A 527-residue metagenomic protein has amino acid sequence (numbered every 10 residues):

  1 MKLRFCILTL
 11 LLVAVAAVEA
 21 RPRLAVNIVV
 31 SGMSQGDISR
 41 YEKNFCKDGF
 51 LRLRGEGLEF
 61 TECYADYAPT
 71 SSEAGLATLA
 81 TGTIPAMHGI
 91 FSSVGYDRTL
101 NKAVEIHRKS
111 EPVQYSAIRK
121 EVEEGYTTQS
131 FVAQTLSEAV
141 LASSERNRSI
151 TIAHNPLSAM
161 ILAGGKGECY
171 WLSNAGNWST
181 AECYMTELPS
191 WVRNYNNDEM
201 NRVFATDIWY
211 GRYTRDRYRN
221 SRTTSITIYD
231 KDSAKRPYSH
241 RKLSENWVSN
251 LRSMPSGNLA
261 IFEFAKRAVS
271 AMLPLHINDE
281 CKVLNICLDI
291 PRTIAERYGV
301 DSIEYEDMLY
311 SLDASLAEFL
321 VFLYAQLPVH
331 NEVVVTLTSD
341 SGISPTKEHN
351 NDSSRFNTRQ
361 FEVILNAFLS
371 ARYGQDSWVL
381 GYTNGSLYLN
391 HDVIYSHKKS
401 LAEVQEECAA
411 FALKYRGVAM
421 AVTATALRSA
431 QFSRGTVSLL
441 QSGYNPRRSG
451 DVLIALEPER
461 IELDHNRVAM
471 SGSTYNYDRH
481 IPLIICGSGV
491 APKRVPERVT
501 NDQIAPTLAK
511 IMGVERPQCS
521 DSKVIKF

Functional and structural regions predicted by a protein language model:
F5-A14: Sec-dependent N-terminal signal peptides
R23-S34, L53, L79, V140 (+7 more regions): Beta-strand elements within well-structured catalytic alpha/beta cores of enzymes that handle phosphate/sulfate esters
D37, L251-I277, P291-V333, L508: A long, amphipathic alpha-helix that forms part of the scaffold/cap immediately adjacent to metal-dependent active
I38-H88, R148-I152: Short, structured active-site-proximal loop/turn typified by the sulfatase FGly-forming signature C/S-X-P-X-R
L51-R52, A133-A142, N384-A421, E497-K523: Non-catalytic, well-ordered alpha-helical segments in soluble enzyme domains
E62, S71, V94-E123, A175-G176 (+4 more regions): Secreted, luminal/periplasmic, and some membrane-associated catalytic domains that remodel anionic oxygen-ester
T83-I84, I90-E280, D289-E296, R416: His/Asp/Glu-rich, glycine-adjacent segments that coordinate divalent cations and/or stabilize oxyanion chemistry on
Q360-L401, M470-M512, K526: Substrate-binding rim/cap in mid-to-C-terminal beta-strand-loop elements of soluble/periplasmic
